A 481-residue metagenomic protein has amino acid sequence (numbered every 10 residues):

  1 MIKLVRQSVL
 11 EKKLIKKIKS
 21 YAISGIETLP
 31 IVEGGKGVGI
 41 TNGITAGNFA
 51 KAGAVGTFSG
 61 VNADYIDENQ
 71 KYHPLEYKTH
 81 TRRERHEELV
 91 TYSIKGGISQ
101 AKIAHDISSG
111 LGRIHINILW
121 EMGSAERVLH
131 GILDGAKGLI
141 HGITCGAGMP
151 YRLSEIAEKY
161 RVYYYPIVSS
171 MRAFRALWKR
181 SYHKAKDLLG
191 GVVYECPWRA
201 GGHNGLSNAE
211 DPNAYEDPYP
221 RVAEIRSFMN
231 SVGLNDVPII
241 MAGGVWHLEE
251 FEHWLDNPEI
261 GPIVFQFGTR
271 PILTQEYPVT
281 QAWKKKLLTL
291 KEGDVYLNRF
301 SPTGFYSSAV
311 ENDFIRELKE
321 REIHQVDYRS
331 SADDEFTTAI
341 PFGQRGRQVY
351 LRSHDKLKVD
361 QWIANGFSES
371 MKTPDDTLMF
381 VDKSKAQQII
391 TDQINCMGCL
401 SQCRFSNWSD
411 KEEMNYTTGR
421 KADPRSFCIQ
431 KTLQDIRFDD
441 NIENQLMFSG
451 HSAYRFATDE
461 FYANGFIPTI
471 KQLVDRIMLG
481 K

Functional and structural regions predicted by a protein language model:
I2-L234, N415-R420, R425-K481: Active-site entrance/lid segments in N-terminal catalytic domains of soluble metabolic enzymes
V32, R199-E216, R226-D236, L248-K481: Conserved active-site-proximal phosphate/metal-binding subdomains
T41-I44, H247-F251: Short glycine/serine/threonine-rich phosphate/pyrophosphate-binding segments that cradle anionic phosphate groups
I240-H247: A short glycine-centered flexible hinge/capping loop motif at secondary-structure junctions
